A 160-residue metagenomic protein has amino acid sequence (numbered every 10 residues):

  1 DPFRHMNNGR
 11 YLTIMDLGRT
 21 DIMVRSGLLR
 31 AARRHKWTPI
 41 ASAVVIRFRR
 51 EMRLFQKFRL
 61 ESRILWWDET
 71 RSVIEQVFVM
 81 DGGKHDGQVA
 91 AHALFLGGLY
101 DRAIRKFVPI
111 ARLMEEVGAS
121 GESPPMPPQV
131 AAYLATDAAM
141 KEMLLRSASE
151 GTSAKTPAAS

Functional and structural regions predicted by a protein language model:
D1-G18, M23-L29: N-terminal topogenic membrane-targeting module
D1-M6, W37-I40, Y100-V108: Short, exposed beta-strand "edge-strand" segments with a Pro/Gly-rich flavor and a Y/T-containing core
T20-W66, Q88-L94: Hydrophobic beta-strand-centered segment that forms part of the acyl-chain substrate-binding groove
M52-K57, I64-S160: HotDog/MaoC-like acyl-thioester-processing domains
